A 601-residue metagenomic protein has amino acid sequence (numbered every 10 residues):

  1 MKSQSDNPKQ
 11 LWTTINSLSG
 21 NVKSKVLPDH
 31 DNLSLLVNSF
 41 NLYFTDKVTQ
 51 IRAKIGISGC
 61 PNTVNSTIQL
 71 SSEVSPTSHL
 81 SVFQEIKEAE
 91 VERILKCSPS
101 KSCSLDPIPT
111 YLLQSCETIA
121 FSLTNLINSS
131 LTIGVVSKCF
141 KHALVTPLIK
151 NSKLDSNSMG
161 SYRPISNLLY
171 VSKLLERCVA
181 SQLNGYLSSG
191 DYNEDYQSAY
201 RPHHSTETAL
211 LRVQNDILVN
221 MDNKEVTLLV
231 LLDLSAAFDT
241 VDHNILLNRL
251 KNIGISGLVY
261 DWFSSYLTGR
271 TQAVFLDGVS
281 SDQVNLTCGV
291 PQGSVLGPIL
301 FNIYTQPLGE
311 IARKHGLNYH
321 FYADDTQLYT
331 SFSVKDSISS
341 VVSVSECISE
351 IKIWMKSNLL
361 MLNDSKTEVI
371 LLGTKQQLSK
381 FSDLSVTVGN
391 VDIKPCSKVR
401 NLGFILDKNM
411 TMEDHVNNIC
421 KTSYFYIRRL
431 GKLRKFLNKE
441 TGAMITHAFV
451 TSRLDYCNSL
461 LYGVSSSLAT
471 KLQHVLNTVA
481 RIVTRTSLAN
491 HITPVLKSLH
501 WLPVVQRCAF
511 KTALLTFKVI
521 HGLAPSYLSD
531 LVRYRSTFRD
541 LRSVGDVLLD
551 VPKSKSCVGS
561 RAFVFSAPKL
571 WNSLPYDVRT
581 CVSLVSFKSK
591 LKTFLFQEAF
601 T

Functional and structural regions predicted by a protein language model:
D6-G160, S166, L174, V399-R400 (+6 more regions): Surface-exposed loop/turn segments and immediately adjacent short secondary-structure elements within folded domains
F44, T77, S81-P291, T330: Conserved pre-catalytic core of RNA-dependent polymerases
V179-Q197, D222, P298-K335: Active-site palm subdomain of RNA-directed nucleic acid polymerases
A236-I253, Q327-K352, G463: Catalytic palm subdomain of template-directed nucleic-acid polymerases, centered on the conserved carboxylate motif
E346, M361-K398, V544: Short, conserved micro-motifs composed of acidic
I370-Q376, L499-L548: A glycine-rich beta-turn/hairpin centered on an aromatic-Pro dipeptide
N390-L460: Basic, alpha-helical interaction scaffolds
